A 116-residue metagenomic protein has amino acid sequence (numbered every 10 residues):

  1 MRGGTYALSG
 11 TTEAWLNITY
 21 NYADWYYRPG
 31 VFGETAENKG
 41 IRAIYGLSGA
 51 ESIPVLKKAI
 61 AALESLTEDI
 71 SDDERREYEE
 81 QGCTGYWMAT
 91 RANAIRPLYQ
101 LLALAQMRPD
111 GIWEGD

Functional and structural regions predicted by a protein language model:
M1-D116: Acidic (Asp/Glu-rich) sequence patches and key acidic residues that form negatively charged surfaces used
